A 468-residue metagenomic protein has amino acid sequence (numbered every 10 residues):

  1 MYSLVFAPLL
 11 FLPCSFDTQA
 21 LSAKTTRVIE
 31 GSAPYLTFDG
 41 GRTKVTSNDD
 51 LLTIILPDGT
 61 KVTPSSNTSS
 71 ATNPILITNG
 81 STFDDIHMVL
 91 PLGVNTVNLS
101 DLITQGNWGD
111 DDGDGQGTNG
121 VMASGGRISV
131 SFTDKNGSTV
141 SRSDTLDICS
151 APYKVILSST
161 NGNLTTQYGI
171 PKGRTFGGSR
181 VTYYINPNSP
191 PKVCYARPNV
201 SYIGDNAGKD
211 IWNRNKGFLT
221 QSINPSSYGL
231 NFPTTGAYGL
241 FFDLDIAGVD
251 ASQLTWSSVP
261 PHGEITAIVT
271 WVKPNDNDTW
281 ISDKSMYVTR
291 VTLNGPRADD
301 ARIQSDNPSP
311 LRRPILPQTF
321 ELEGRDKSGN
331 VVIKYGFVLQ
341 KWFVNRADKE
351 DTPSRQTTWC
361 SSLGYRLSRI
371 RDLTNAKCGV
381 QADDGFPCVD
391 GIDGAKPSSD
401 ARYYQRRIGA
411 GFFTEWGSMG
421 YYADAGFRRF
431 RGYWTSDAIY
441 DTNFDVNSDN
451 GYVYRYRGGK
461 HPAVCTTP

Functional and structural regions predicted by a protein language model:
M1-S22: Sec-dependent, cleavable N-terminal signal peptides
T18-T46, L51-V140, C149, L157-S158 (+2 more regions): C-terminal, surface-exposed recognition/capping segments
V62, N136-S143, R297-I303, N375: Short, surface-exposed beta-strand/loop "edge" segments at domain boundaries and coil↔beta transitions
V97-S226: Long, mid-chain structured domain cores
Y195, S201-D243, G248-R366: Extracellular adhesion/carbohydrate-recognition regions
F337-T435: Conserved hydrophobic ligand-interaction patch in extracellular adhesion modules
